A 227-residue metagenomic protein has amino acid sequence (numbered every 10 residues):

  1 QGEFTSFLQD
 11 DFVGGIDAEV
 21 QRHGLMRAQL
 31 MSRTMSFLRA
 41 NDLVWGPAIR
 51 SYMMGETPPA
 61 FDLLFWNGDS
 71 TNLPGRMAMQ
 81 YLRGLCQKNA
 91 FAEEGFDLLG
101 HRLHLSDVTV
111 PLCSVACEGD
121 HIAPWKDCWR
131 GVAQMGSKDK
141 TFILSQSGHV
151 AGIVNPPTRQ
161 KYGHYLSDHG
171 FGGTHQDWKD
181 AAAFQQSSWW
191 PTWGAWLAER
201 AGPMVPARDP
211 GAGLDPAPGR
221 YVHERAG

Functional and structural regions predicted by a protein language model:
Q1-Q80, A198-G227: Alpha/beta-hydrolase-fold enzymes
F7-E19, N155-D177: Acidic, Ser/Thr-rich peripheral helices and adjacent loops at domain boundaries
P59-A60, A92-E94, K138-L144, P203-A207: Acidic/polar loop patches that form or flank catalytic/metal-binding clefts of enzymes that bind anionic ligands
N67-L103, V110-P111: Mobile cap/lid helix-loop segments that gate and shape the active-site cleft of serine hydrolases
L82, G131-F171: Catalytic histidine neighborhood in serine/cysteine hydrolases with alpha/beta-hydrolase-type architecture
V108, S114-A116, D120: Short beta-strand/loop motif that positions the catalytic acidic residue of the alpha/beta-hydrolase fold
H121-D127: Conserved alpha/beta-hydrolase "acid-adjacent" motif
F171-Q186, G194: A conserved mid-domain beta-alpha-beta active-site/ligand-binding segment of alpha/beta enzyme cores
